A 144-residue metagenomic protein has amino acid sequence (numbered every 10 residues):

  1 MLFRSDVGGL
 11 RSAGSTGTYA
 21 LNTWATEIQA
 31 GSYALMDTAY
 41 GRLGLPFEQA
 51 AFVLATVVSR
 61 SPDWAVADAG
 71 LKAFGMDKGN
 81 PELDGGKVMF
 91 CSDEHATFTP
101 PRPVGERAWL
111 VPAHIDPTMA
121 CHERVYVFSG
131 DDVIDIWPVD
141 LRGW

Functional and structural regions predicted by a protein language model:
S5-G9, T26: Short, well-ordered coil/turn segments that N-cap beta-strands
D6, E48-F52, D93: Conserved active-site and cofactor/substrate-binding residues in soluble primary-metabolism enzymes
S12: A conserved mid-domain beta-alpha-beta active-site/ligand-binding segment of alpha/beta enzyme cores
S15-T16, A113: Short, well-ordered beta-to-alpha junction loops that form the rim of enzyme active sites and present histidine/acidic
G17-G85: Active-site loop ensemble at the mouth of alpha/beta enzyme cores that anchors a bound cofactor
R60-W144: C-terminal accessory subdomain/extension
